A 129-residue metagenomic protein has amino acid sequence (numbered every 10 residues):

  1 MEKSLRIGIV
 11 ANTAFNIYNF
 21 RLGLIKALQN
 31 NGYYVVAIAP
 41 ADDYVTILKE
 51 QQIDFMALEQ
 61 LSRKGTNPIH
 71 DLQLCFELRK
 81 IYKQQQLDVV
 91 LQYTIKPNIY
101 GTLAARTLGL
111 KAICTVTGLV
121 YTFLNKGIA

Functional and structural regions predicted by a protein language model:
M1-L5: N-proximal low-complexity "stem/linker" segments adjacent to membrane-targeting elements
R6-G8, R106-T122: Active-site proximal beta-strand in glycosyltransferases
G8-H70: N-terminal strand-loop element at the rim of the active site of nucleotide-sugar-dependent glycosyltransferases
N19-F20, I69-F76, K111-I113, Y121-A129: Nucleotide-sugar donor phosphate/pyrophosphate-binding loop at the beta->alpha transition of glycosyltransferases
A39, L91-Q92: Short beta-strand scaffold positions
R63-V89, I99, L103, T107: An amphipathic, basic-hydrophobic alpha-helix
Q92-N98, V116: Short His-centered aromatic/hydrophobic patch
